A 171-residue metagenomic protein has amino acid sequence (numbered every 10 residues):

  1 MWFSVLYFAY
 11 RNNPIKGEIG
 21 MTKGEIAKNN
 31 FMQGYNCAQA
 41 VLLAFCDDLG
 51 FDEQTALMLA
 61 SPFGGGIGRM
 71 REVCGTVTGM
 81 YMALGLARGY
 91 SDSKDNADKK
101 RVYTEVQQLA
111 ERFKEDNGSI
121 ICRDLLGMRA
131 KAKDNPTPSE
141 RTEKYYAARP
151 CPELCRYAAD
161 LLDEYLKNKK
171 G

Functional and structural regions predicted by a protein language model:
W2-G20: Short, Lys/Arg-enriched N-terminal segments with co-localized hydrophobic residues within the first ~10-30 amino acids
E25-M32, F63-R71, E143-A148: A short glycine/serine-rich beta->alpha loop
C37, C74, C122: Short cysteine clusters
F45-P62, K131-P136: Acidic-glycine-rich active-site phosphate/pyrophosphate-binding loop
L49-M58, L84-E105, K170: Phosphate-handling active-site elements
R71-M82: Conserved phosphate/anionic-ligand binding catalytic regions in large, soluble enzymes, centered on
Y103-G171: C-terminal binding/interaction regions
